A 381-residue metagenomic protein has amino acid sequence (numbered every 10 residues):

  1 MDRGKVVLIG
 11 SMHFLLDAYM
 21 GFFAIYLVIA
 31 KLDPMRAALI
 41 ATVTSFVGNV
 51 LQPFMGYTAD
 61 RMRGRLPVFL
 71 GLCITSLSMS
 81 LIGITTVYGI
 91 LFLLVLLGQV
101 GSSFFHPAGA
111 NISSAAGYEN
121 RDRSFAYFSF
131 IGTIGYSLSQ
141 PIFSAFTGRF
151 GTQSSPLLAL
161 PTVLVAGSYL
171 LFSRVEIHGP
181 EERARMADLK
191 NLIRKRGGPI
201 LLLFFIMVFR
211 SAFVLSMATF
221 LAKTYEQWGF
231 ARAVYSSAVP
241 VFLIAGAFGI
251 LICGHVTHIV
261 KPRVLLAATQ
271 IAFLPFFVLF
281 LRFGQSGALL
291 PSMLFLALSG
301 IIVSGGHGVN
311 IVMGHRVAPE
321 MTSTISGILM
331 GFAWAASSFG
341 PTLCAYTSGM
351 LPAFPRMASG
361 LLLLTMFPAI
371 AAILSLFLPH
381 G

Functional and structural regions predicted by a protein language model:
F23-A24, G198-L243, A247: Extracytoplasmic gate region of multi-pass secondary transporters
L39-Y57, P240-I252: Central cavity-lining transmembrane alpha-helices of secondary-active solute carriers, predominantly the Major
V50-T86: Conserved MFS/SLC helix-loop-helix module at the cytosolic interface between two early adjacent transmembrane helices
L51-R63, T147, I250-K261, S348-G349: Helix-to-loop junctions at the C-terminal end of transmembrane segments in multipass secondary transporters
V95-I131: Cytoplasmic helix-loop-helix junction between adjacent transmembrane helices in 12-TM secondary transporters
S154-L171, S359-L376: Symmetry-related core transmembrane helices of the 12-TM Major Facilitator Superfamily/SLC fold
R263-N310: C-terminal transmembrane helical hairpin of 12-TM major facilitator-type secondary transporters
V317-M350: A late C-terminal transmembrane helix in Major Facilitator Superfamily
